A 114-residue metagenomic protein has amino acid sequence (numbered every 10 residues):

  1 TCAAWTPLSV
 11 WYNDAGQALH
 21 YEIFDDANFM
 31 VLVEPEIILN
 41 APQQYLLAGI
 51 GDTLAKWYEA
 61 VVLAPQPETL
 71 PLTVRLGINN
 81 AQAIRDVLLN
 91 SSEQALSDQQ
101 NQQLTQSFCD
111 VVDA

Functional and structural regions predicted by a protein language model:
T1-I84: A glycine/threonine-rich phosphate-anchoring loop and its flanking beta-alpha core in nucleotide/phosphate-binding
L70-A114: Active-site segments that bind and position negatively charged phosphate/pyrophosphate groups
